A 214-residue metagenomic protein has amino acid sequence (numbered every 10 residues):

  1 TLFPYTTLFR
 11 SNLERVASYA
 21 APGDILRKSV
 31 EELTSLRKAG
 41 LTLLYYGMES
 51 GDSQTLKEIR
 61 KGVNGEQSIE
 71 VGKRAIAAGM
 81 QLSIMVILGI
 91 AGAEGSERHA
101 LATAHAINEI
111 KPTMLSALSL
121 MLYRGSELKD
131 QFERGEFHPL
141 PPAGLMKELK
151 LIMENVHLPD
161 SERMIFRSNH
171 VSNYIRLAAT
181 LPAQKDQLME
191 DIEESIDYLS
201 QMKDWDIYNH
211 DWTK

Functional and structural regions predicted by a protein language model:
T1-L8: Short, small-residue-biased leader/transition segments that mark boundaries at the very start of proteins
F9-R10, T34-G40, I69-A77, M153: Surface-exposed amphipathic alpha-helices with a cationic face
F9-R27, L41-S68, T113-S116: Core AdoMet radical
S11-V16, A39-T42, I76-L82, K111-T113 (+1 more regions): Short, well-ordered coil/turn segments that N-cap beta-strands
G23, G51-T55, A75-H99, L118-R124 (+1 more regions): Conserved strand-turn element in the central/C-terminal portion of the radical SAM core barrel that lines
S29, S68, A100-T103, L145 (+1 more regions): Aromatic/hydrophobic pocket-lining residues that form the small-molecule binding cavity in soluble enzyme cores
S29-L33, A91-E109: Catalytic cores of alpha/beta
N108-K214: Auxiliary Fe-S-binding modules of radical SAM enzymes
